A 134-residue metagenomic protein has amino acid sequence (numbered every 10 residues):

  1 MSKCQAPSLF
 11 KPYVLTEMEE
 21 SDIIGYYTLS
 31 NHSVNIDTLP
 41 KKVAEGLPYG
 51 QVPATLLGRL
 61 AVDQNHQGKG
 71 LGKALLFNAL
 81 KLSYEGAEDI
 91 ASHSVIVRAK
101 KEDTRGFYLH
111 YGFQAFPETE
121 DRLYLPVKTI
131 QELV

Functional and structural regions predicted by a protein language model:
M1-K69, K73-I96, K100-V134: Non-catalytic substrate-recognition and accessory regions of acyl/acetyltransferase enzymes
